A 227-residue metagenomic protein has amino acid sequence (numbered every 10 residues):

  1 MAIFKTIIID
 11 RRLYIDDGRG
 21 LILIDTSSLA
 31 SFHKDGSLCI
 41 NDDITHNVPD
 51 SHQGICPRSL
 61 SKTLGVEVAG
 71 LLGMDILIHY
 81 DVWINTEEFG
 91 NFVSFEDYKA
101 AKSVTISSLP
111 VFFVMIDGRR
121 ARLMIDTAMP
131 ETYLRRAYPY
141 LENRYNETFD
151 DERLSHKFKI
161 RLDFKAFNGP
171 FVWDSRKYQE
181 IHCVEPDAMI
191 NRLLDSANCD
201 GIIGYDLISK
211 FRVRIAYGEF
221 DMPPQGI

Functional and structural regions predicted by a protein language model:
M1-I227: Pepsin/retropepsin-fold aspartyl endopeptidases
